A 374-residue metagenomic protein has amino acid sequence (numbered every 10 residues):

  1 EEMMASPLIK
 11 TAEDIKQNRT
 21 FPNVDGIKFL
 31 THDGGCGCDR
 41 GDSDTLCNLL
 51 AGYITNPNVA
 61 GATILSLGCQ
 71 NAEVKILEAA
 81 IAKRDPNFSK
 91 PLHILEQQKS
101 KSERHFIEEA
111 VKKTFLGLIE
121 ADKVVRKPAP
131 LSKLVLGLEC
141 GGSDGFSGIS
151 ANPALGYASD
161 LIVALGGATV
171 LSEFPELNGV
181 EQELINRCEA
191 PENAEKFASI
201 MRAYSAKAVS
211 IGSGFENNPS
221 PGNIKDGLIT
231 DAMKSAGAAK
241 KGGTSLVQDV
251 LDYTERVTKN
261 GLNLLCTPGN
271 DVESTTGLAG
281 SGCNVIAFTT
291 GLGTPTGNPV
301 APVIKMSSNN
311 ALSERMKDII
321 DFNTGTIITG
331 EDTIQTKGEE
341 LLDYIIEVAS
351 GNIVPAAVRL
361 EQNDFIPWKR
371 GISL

Functional and structural regions predicted by a protein language model:
E1-V285, L292-L374: Metallocofactor- and cofactor-centric catalytic cores in central/energy metabolism, strongly enriched
